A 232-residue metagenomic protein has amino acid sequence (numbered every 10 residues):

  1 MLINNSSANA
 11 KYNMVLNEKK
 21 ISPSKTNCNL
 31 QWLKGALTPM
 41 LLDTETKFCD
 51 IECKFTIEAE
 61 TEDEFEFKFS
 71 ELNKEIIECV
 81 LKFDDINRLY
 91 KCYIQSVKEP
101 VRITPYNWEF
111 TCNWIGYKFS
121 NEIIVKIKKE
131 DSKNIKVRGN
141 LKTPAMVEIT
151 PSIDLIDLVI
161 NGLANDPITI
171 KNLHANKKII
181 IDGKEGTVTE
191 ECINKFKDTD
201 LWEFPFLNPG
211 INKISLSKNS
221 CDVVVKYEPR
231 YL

Functional and structural regions predicted by a protein language model:
M1-N5, Y12-M14, C79-K82, D157-I160 (+1 more regions): Short polybasic amphipathic segments
M1-W32: Polar/acidic, low-complexity leader/linker segments enriched in S/T/G and N/D
N4-S7, T56-V97: Short, acidic/charged, Gly/Pro-enriched secondary-structure junctions
A10-V15, L89-S96, P167-H174, K197-D200: Short amphipathic beta-strand/extended segments with alternating polar/hydrophobic composition
K34-A36, S96-K129: Short, charged interaction patches at domain edges and termini
T38-D63, P105-F119, N212: Oligomerization/assembly interface segments of phage tail-like spikes and tubes
C79, W108-C112, T143-A145: Generic beta-strand structural signal
S120-L232: Intrinsically disordered, low-complexity segments enriched in serine, threonine, and glycine
